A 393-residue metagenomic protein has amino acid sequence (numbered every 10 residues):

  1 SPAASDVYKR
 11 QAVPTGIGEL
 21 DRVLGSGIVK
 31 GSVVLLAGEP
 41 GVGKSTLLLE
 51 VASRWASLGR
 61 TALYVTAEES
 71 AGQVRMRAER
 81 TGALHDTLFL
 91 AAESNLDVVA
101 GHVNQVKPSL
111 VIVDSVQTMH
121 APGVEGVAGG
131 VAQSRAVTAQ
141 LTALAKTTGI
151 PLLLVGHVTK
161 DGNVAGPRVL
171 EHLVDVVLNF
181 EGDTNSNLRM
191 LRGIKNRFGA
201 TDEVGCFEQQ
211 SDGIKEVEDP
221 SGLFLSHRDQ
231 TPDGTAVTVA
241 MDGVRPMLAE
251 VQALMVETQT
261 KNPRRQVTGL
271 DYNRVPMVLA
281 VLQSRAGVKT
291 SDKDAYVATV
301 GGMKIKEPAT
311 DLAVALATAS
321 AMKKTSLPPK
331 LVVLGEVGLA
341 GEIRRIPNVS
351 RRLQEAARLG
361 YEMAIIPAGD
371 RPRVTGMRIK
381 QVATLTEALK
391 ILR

Functional and structural regions predicted by a protein language model:
S1, S5-R22, V29-L35, V42-L49 (+5 more regions): Peripheral, non-AAA+ core regions of ATP-driven protein-machinery
E39, A67: P-loop (Walker A) phosphate-binding loop of NTP-binding proteins
R54-W55: Residues immediately C-terminal to the Walker A/P-loop in P-loop NTPase nucleotide-binding domains, especially ABC
A62-T66: Conserved RecA-like ASCE P-loop NTPase motor core of nucleic-acid helicases/translocases
S70: Conserved Rossmann-like nucleotide-cofactor binding loop
